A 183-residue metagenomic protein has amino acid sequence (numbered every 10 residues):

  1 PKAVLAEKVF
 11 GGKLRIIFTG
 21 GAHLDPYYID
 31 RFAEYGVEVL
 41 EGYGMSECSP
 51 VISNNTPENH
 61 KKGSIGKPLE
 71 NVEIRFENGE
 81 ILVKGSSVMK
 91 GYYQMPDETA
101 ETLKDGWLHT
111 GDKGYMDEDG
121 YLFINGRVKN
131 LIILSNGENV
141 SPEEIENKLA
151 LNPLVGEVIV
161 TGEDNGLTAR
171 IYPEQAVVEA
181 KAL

Functional and structural regions predicted by a protein language model:
P1-H60, G156: Gly/Ser/Thr-rich phosphate-binding loop
T19-G20, G42, N54, E77 (+5 more regions): Generic beta-strand/beta-sheet core signal
D30, G63, N147: Active-site phosphate/pyrophosphate- and oxyanion-stabilizing loops and adjacent acidic/basic residues in soluble
E47, R127, G162-G166: Short Gly/Ser/Thr- and Asp/Glu-enriched loop/turn motifs at secondary-structure junctions
P68-E70, R75-L134, N139, L151: Conserved ATP-binding/catalytic segment of the ANL
K113, E118, L151-Q175: C-terminal boundary motif of the adenylate-forming
E143-L151: Short amphipathic alpha-helix segments
A176-L183: Short, conserved charged micro-motifs
